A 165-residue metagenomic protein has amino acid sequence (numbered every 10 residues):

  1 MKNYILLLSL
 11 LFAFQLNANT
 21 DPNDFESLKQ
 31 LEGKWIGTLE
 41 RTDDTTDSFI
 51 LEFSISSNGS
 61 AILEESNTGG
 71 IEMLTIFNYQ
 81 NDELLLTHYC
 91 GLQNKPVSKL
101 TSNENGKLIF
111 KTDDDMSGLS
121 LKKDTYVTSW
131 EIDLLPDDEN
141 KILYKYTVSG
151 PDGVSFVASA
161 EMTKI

Functional and structural regions predicted by a protein language model:
Y4-A13: Sec-dependent N-terminal signal peptides
F14-A18: Sec/Tat signal peptide C-region and signal peptidase I cleavage site
N19-T20, S102-N105, E139-I165: Edge beta-strand at a domain terminus
T20-K34: N-terminal helix-cap/turn-to-beta initiation motif at the start of protein domains
D21, G37-K123: Central antiparallel beta-sheet cores of small beta-barrel/beta-sandwich binding domains
E32-T38, Y144: A short, Trp-centered hydrophobic/proline-enriched beta-strand micro-motif
D124-S129: Amphipathic hydrophobic-ligand
E131-L135: Well-ordered alpha/beta subsegment
